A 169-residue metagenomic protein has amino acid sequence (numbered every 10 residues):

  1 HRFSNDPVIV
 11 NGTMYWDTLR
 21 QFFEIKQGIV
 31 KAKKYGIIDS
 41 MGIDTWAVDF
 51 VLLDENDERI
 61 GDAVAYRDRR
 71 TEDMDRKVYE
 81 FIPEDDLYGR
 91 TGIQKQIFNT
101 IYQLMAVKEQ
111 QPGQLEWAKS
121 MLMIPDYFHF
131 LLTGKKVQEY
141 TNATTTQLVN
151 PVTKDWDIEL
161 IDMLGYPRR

Functional and structural regions predicted by a protein language model:
H1-D62, G89, W117: N-terminal glycine/serine-rich phosphate-binding loop of ATP-dependent small-molecule kinases, especially carbohydrate
I9-G12, D73-K77, L148-N150: Short, charged, surface-exposed secondary-structure boundary motifs
D17, M41, D68, V107 (+1 more regions): Residue-level signal for inorganic ion chemistry
Q21, I25, T71, T100 (+1 more regions): Conserved donor sugar-nucleotide recognition element shared by glycan-biosynthetic enzymes
V30-Y66, Q94-F98, P125, H129-N150: Short beta-strand-loop/turn "lid" adjacent to the catalytic site in phosphate-handling enzymes
E55-R59, K77-I82, D86: Hydrophobic or amphipathic alpha-helical targeting/insertion segments
V64, D68-F81: Short alpha-helix plus adjacent loop in nuclease-associated cores
L87-R169: Gly/Ser/Thr-rich active-site cleft segment
